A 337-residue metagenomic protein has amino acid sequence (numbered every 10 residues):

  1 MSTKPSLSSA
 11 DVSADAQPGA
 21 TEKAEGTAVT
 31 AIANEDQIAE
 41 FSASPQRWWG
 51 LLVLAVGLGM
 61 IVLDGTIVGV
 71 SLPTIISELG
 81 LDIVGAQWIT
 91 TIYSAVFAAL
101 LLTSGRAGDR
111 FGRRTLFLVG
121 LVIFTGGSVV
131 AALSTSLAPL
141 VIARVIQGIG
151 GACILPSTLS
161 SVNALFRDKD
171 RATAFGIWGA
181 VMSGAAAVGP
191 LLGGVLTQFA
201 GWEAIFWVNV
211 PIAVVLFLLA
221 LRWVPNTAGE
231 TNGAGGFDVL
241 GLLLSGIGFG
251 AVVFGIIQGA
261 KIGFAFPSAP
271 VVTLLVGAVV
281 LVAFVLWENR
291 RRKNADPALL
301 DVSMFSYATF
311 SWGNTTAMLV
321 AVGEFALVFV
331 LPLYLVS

Functional and structural regions predicted by a protein language model:
S2-L63, S77: Cytosolic juxtamembrane N-terminal segment immediately preceding the first transmembrane helix of multi-pass
R47-L63, V68-V70, L79, I89 (+6 more regions): 12-transmembrane solute porter fold
V56-L63, I92-A95, A99, G126 (+7 more regions): Hydrophobic/aromatic residues within the transmembrane alpha-helices of Major Facilitator Superfamily
S71-L100, L137-I142: Extracellular/periplasmic helix-loop-helix junction of adjacent transmembrane segments in MFS-like secondary
I75-I76, A107-G108, L192-A200, I256 (+2 more regions): Interfacial helix-cap and linker-helix signal at transmembrane-aqueous boundaries of multi-pass secondary transporters
T103-S245, P267: Helix-loop-helix hairpins in multi-pass membrane proteins, especially solute transporters
R171, P211-G229, G246-Q258, V276-R292: C-terminal membrane-cytosol helix-exit motif in multi-pass small-molecule transporters
